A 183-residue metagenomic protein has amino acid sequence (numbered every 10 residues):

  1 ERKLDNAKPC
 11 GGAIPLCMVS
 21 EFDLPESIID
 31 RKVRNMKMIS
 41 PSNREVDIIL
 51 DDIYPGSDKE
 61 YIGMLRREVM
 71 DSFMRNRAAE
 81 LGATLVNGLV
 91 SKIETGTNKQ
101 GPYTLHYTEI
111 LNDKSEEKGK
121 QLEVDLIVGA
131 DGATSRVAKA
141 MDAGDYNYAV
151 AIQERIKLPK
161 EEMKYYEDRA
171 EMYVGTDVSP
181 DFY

Functional and structural regions predicted by a protein language model:
E1-C10: Glycine-rich FAD pyrophosphate-binding loop
E1-R2, D52-Y54, E109: Short, histidine-centered active-site or binding-site loop motifs used for metal coordination, general acid-base
P9, E60, E117: Short, flexible active-site loop motifs that bind/organize anionic cofactors or intermediates
G12, I29, G63, A83 (+1 more regions): Residues that recognize and position ribonucleotide moieties
G12-A13, Y146: Short, conserved loop/turn and helix-capping segments at secondary-structure boundaries that abut family-defining
L16-F73, T97: A conserved beta-strand/loop capping segment in the N-terminal third of enzymes that catalyze redox or closely related
N76-Y183: Predominantly flavin-linked oxidoreductase catalytic cores and closely associated redox partners
